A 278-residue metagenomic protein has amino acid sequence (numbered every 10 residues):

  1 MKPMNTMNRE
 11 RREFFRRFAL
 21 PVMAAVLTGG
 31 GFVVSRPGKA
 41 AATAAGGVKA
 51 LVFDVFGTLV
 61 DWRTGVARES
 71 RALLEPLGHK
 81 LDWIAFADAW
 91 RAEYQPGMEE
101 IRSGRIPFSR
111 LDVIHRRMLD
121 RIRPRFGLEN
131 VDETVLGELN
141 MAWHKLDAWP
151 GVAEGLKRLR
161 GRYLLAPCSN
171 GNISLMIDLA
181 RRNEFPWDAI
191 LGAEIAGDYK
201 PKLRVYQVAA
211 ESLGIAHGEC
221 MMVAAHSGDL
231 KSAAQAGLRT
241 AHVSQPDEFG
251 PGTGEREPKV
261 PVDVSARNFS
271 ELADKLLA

Functional and structural regions predicted by a protein language model:
N5-M7, E13-S35: N-terminal export signals
T6-M7, R17-V22, V48, K157 (+2 more regions): Asp-based, Mg2+/Mn2+-dependent phosphohydrolase catalytic module
S35, A40-A42: Boundary at the C-terminal end of the N-terminal hydrophobic targeting segment
A44-A92: Active-site neighborhood of HAD-like aspartate-dependent phosphohydrolases
L59, C168, M222-V223: Conserved SAM-binding loop
G78, A87-G137: A metal-dependent, Asp-based hydrolase signature
E133-R182, I190-A193: Substrate-recognition element of Asp-dependent hydrolases with the DxDx(T/V) motif
